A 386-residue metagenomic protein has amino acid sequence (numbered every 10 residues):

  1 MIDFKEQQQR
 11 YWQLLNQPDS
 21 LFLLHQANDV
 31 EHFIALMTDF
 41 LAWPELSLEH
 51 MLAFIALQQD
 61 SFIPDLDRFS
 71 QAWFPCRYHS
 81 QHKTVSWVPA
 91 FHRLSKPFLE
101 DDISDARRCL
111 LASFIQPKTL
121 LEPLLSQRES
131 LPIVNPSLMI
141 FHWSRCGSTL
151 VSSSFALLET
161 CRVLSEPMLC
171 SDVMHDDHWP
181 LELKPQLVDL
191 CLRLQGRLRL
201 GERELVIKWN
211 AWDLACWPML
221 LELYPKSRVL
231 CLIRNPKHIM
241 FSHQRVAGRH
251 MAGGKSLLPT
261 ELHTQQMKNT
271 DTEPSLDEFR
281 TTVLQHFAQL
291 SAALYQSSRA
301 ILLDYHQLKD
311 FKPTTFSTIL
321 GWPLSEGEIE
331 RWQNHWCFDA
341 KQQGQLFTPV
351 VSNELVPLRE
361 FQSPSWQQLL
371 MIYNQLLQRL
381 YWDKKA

Functional and structural regions predicted by a protein language model:
M1-D67: Terminal, compositionally biased segments used for targeting/anchoring and flexible tails
D19, E159-R162, P323-L324: A generic secondary-structure signal for well-formed alpha-helical elements
D19-S20, L198-E204, Q296-I301: Short, surface-exposed connector motifs at secondary-structure boundaries
D60-R128, T270-R280, L284, A288-L294 (+3 more regions): PAPS-dependent sulfotransferases, especially Golgi type II membrane carbohydrate sulfotransferases
W73-V246: PAPS-dependent sulfotransferase catalytic domain
L169-D177, A211-R299, Y305-K309, P313-G327: PAPS-dependent sulfotransferase catalytic domain
E182-L190, G248-T264, L346-P357: A polyampholytic, Gly/Pro-enriched intrinsically disordered region
